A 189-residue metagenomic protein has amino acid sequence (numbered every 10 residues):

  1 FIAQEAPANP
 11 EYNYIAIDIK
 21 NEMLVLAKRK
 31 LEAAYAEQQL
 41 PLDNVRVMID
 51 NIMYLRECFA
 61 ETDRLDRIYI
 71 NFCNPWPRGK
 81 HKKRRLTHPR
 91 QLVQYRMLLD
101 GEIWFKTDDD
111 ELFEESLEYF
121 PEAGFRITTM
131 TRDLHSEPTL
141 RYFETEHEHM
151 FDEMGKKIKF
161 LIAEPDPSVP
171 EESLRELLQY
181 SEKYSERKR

Functional and structural regions predicted by a protein language model:
F1-E11: Conserved SAM-binding loop of SAM-dependent methyltransferases across substrates and taxa, primarily the Class I
K20: Conserved SAM/SAH-binding beta-strand->alpha-helix loop
M23, L112: Conserved short alpha-helix immediately C-terminal to the canonical SAM/SAH-binding motif I of Rossmann-like
K28-R67: S-adenosyl-L-methionine
M53, F59-L86: A short SAM/SAH-binding and catalytic strip from SAM-dependent methyltransferases
R85-W104: A short glycine-rich, Lys/Arg-flanked "PGG" loop and its adjoining helix->strand segment in the class I
R90-V93, E114-H135: Conserved Class I S-adenosyl-L-methionine
T128-R189: SAM/dcSAM-binding transferase cores
